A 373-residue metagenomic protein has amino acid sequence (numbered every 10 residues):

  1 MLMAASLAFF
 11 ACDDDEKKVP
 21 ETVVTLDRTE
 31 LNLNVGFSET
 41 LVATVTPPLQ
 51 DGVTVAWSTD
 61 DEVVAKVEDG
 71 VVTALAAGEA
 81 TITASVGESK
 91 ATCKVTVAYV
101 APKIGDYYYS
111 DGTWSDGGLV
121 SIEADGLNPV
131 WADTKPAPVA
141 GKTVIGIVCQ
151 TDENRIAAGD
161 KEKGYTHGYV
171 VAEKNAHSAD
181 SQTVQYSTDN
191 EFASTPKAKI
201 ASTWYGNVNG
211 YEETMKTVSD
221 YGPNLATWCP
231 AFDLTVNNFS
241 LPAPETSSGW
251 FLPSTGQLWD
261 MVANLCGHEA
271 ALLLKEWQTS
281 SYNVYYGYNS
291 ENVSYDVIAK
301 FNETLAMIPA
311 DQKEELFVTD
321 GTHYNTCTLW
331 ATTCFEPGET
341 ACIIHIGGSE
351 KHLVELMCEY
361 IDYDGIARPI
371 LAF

Functional and structural regions predicted by a protein language model:
M1-A5, I82: Sec-dependent N-terminal signal peptides
A8-A11: C-terminal motif of bacterial Sec signal peptides marking the signal peptidase cleavage site
D13-K17, A98-S247, L353-F373: Short, compositionally biased
D13-V100: Extracytoplasmic soluble-region selector
D14-E16, G256-D260, N264-F373: C-terminal, surface-exposed recognition/capping segments
G78, A231, T235, Q257-M261: Stable alpha-helical elements in mature extracytoplasmic
E173, T255-G256: Residues immediately flanking
T246-W250, G256: Loop/turn elements at helix/coil->beta-strand transitions in domains of secreted/extracellular proteins
